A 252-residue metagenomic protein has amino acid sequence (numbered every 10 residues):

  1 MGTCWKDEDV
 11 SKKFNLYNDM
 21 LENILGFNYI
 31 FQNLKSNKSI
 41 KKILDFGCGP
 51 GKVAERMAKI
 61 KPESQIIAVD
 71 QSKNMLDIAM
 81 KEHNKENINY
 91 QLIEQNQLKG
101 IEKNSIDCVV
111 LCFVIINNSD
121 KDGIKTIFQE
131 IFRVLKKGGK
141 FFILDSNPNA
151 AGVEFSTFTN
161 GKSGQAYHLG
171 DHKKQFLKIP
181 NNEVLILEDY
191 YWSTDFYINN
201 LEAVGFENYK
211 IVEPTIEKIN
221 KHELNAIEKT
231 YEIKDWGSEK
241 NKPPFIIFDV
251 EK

Functional and structural regions predicted by a protein language model:
M1-K38, K52-R56: Conserved class I S-adenosyl-L-methionine
L44-F46, P50-L98: Class I SAM-dependent methyltransferase SAM/SAH-binding core
K99-V109: A short acidic, Gly/Pro-enriched loop at the edge of an enzyme's catalytic core that lines a small-molecule cofactor
D107-D122: A short SAM/SAH-binding and catalytic strip from SAM-dependent methyltransferases
K125-K137: A short glycine-rich, Lys/Arg-flanked "PGG" loop and its adjoining helix->strand segment in the class I
F142-H172: Conserved class I S-adenosyl-L-methionine
E188-G205: Short alpha-helix
N200, V204-K252: C-terminal lobe and adjacent flexible extensions of AdoMet/dcAdoMet transferase-like proteins
